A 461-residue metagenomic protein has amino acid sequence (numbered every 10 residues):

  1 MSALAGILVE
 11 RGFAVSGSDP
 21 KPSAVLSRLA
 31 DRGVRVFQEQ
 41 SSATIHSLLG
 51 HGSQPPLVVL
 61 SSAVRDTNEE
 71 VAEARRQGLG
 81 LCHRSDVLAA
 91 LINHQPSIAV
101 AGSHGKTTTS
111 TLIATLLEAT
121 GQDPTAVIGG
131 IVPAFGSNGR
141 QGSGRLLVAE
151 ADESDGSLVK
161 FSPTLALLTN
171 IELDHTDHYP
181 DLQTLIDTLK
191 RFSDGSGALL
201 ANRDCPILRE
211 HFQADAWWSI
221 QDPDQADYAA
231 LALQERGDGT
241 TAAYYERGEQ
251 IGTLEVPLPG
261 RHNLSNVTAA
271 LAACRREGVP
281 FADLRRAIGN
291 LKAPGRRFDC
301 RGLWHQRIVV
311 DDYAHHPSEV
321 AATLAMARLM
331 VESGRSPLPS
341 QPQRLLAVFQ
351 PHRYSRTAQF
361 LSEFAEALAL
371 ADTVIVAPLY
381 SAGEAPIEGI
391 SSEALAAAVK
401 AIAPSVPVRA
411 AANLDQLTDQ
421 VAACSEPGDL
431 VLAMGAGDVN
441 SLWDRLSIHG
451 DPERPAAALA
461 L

Functional and structural regions predicted by a protein language model:
M1-V87, A229-L231, I251, P259 (+1 more regions): N-terminal leader/targeting and accessory segments in enzymes
I7, L165, R236-D238, R247-T373: Nucleotide phosphate-binding/pyrophosphate-handling subdomain across enzymes that bind or process nucleotide phosphates
I7-E10, A30, T44-G50, S62-R203 (+3 more regions): Phosphate-binding loop of NTP-binding sites
F13-P20, L199-R203, L346-Q350, L370-S381: Short internal beta-strands
S16-P20, F37-S42, C82-A89, V127-G130 (+6 more regions): Beta-strand->loop->alpha-helix junctions that form or flank phosphate-binding loops in nucleotide-handling enzymes
R32, I308, A365-P427: C-terminal helical cap/extension that packs against the catalytic core of soluble nucleotide-cofactor enzymes
G50-L57, R145, E426-D429: Short acidic/histidine-rich motifs immediately flanking catalytic phosphotransfer sites in two-component signaling
V376, H449-L461: Short, flexible loop segments at boundaries between secondary-structure elements
